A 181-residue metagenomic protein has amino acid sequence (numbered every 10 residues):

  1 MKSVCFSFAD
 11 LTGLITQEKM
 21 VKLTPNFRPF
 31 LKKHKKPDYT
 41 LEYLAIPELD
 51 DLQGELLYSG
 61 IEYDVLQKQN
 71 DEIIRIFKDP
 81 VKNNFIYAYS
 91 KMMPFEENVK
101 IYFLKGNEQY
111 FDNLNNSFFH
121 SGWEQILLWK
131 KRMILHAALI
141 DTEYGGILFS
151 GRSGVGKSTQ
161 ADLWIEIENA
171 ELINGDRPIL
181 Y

Functional and structural regions predicted by a protein language model:
M1-L148, S153, L163-I173, P178-Y181: A noncatalytic interaction/capping subdomain that flanks phosphate/NTP-handling catalytic cores
K157: Conserved lysine of the Walker
Q160: Hydrophobic positions on the alpha1 helix immediately C-terminal to the Walker A/P-loop
